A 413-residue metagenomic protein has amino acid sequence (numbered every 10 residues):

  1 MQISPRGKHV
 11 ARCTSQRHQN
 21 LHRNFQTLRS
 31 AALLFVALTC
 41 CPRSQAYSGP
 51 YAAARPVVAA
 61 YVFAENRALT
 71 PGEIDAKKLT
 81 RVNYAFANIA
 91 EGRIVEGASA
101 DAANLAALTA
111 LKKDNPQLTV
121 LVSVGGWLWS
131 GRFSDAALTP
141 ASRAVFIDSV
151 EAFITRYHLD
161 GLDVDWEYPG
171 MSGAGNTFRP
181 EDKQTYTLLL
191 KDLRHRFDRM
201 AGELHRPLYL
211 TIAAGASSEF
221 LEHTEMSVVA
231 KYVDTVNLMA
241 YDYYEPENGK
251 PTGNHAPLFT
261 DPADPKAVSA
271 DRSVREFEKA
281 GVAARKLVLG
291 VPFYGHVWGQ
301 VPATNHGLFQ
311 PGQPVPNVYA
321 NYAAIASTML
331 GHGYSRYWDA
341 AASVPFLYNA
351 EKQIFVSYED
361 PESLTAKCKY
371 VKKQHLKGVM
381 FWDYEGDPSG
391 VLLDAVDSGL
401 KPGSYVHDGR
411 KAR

Functional and structural regions predicted by a protein language model:
M1-Q26: N-terminal secretory signal peptides that target proteins for export/translocation
C13, C40-C41: Cysteine-centered motifs
R29-C40: Bacterial N-terminal signal peptides
Y47-I154, M171, E181, L190 (+4 more regions): Glycan-recognition patch characteristic of GH18 chitinases/ENGases and related GlcNAc/peptidoglycan-binding proteins
V62, F86, V122-G126, W166-Y168 (+4 more regions): A cross-domain feature marking catalytic cores of carbohydrate-active enzymes and several ubiquitous metabolic/repair
V82, V122, V164, L193 (+4 more regions): Conserved, mostly hydrophobic/aromatic
E91-A103, P169-S327: Substrate-binding surface in catalytic domains of secreted glycosidases
V124, Y244-A256, D261-D264, V291-Y370 (+1 more regions): Glycan-binding loop/region signatures in secreted carbohydrate-active enzymes
